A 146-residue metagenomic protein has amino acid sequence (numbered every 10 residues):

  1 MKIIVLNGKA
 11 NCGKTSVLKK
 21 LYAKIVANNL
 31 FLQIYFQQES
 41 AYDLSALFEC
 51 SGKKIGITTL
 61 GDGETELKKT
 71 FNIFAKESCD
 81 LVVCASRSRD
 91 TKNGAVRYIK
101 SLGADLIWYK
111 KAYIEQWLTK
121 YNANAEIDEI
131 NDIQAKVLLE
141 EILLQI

Functional and structural regions predicted by a protein language model:
K2-I25: Glycine-rich phosphate-binding P-loop
K2-I4, K54-T65, L106-I114: Short, Lys/Arg-enriched charge-dense amphipathic segments
V5, C12, L30, Q37-Y42 (+3 more regions): A structural motif
L21, N72, V96-I99: Short, glycine/charged-enriched secondary-structure capping and boundary segments
A27-L32, A104: Short glycine-aromatic motifs
L30-S88, N93: Conserved nucleotide-sensing/catalytic segment adjacent to the nucleotide-binding pocket in NTP-handling enzymes
L81, A85-I146: Replace "adjacent to P-loop NTPase cores in ATP/GTP-dependent enzymes" with "adjacent to NTP-binding cores
